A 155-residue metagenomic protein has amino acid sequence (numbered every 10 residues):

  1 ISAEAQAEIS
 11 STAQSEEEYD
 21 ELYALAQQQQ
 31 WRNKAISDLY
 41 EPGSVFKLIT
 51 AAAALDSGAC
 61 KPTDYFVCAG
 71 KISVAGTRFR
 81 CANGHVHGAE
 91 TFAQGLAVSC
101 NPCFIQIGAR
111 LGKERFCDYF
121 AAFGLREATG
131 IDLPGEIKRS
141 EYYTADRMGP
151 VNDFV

Functional and structural regions predicted by a protein language model:
I1-S44, I49-V155: Beta-lactam-recognizing serine transpeptidase/beta-lactamase-like catalytic domain environment
